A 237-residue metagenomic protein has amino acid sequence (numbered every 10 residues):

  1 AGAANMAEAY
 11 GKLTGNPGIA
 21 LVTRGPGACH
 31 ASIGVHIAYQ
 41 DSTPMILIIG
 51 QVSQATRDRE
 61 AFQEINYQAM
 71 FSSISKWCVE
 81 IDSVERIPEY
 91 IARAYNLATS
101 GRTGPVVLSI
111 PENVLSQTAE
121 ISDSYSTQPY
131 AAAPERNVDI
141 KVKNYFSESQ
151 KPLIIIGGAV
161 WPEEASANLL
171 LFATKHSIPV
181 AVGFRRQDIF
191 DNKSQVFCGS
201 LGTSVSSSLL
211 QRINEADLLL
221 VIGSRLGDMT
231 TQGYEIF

Functional and structural regions predicted by a protein language model:
A1-F237: N-terminal alpha/beta PP-like core and its mobile active-site loop of ThDP/TPP-dependent enzymes
